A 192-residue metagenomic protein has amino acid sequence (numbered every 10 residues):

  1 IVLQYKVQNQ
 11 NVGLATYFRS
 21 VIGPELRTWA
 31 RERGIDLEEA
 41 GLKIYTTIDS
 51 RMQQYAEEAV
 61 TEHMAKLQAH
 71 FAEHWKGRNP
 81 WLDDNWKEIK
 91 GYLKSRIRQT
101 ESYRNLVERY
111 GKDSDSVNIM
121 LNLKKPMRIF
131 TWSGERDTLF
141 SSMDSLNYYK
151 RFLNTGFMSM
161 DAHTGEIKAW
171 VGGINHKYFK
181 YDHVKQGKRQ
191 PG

Functional and structural regions predicted by a protein language model:
I1-G192: Extended, non-catalytic substrate-recognition/exosite surfaces adjacent to catalytic cores, especially in enzymes
